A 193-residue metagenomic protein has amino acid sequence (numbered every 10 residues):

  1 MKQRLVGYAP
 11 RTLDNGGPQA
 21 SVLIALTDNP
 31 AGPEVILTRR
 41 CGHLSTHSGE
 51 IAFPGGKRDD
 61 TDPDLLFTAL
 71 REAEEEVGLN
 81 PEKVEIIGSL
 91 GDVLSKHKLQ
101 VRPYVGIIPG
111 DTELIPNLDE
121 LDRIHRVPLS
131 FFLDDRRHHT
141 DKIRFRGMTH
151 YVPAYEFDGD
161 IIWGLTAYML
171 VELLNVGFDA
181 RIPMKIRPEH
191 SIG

Functional and structural regions predicted by a protein language model:
M1-A52, K57-T112, L121, K142-G193: N-terminal leader/linker segments that precede catalytic domains of diphosphate-processing enzymes
I115: Short, conserved charged micro-motifs
L118-M148: Amphipathic alpha-helical blocks and their helix-capping loop/short-beta junctions
